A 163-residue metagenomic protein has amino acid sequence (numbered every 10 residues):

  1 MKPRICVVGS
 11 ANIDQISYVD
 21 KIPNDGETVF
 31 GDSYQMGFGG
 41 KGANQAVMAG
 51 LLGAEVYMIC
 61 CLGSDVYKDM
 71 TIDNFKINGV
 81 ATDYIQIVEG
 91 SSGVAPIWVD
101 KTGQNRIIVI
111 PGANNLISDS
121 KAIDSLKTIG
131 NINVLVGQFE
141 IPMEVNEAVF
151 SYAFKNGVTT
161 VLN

Functional and structural regions predicted by a protein language model:
M1-C61, V66-M70: Glycine-rich phosphate/adenosyl-contacting loop at the front of the ribokinase-like
V8, I59-C61, I85, Q138 (+1 more regions): Structural motif
Q15-I16, L116, V145-N146: Glycine/Thr-rich phosphate-binding loops of Rossmann-like dinucleotide-binding domains
E27-V29, M36, L51-N133: Conserved N-terminal subdomain of the carbohydrate kinase-like
A43, D119, E147: Residues forming the Rossmann-fold NAD(P)(H) cofactor-binding site
V47, I72-D73, E147, S151: Alpha-helical segments flanking ligand/cofactor-binding loops in enzyme cores
G50, K76, S151-K155: Anion (oxyanion) recognition and catalysis
I132-N163: Conserved beta-alpha-beta core of the PfkB/ribokinase-like small-molecule kinase fold
